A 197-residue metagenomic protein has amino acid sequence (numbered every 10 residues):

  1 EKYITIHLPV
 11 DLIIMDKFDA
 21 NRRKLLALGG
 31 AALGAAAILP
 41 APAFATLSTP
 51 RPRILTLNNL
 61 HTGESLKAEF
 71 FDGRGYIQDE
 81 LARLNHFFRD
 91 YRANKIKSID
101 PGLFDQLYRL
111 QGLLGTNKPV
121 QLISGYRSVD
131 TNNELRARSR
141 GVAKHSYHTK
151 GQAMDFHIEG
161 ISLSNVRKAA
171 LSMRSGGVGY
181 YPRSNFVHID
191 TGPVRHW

Functional and structural regions predicted by a protein language model:
I4, D11, D16, R53-N58 (+1 more regions): Catalytic cores and adjacent binding grooves of peptidoglycan-active enzymes
L8, L12-L33: N-terminal secretory signal peptides and thylakoid transit peptides that target proteins across membranes
L39-A68: C-terminal segment of N-terminal export signals and the immediately downstream linker at the start of the mature
A68-E69, E134-R136: Short, solvent-exposed loop/turn and secondary-structure capping segments
G73-I123: Active-site acidic/histidine clusters and adjacent loop/turn architecture that either coordinate catalytic ions
I77-D79, T131-E134: Short acidic/His/Gly/Ser-rich catalytic and metal-binding motifs that mark active-site loops of diverse hydrolases
F104-Q111, N132, L163, R167: Extracytoplasmic/secreted envelope proteins and their assembly/folding machinery, especially bacterial periplasmic
P119-N133: Acidic helix-start/capping segments at beta-turn-to-alpha-helix junctions
